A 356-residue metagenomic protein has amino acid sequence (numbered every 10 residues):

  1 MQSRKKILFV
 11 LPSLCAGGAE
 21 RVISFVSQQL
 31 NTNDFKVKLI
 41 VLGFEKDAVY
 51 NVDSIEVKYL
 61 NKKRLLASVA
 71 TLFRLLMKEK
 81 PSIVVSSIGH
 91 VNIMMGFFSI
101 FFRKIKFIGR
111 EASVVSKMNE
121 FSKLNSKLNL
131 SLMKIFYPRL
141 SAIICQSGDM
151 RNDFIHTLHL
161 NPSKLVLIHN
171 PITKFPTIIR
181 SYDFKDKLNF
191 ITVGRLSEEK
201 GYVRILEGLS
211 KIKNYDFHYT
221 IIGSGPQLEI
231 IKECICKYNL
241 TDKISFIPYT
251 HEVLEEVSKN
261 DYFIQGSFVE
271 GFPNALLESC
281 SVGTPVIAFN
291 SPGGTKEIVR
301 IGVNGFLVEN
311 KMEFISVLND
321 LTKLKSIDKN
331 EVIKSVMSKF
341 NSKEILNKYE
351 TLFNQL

Functional and structural regions predicted by a protein language model:
F9-L66, K164-L167, G225: N-terminal strand-loop element at the rim of the active site of nucleotide-sugar-dependent glycosyltransferases
G17-F25, L188, T192-K211, P226-K232: A conserved mid-protein helix/loop that constitutes part of the nucleotide-sugar donor-binding site
S86-I93, E111: Short His-centered aromatic/hydrophobic patch
D149, P171: Carbohydrate-associated surface elements
Y249, F268: Aromatic "clamp/platform" in nucleotide-sugar-dependent glycosyltransferases that forms part of the donor/acceptor
P285-F289: Short hydrophobic beta-strand element within catalytic cores of glycosyltransferases and related nucleotide-activated
R300-M312, N319-S326: Conserved acidic donor-binding segment of nucleotide-sugar-dependent glycosyltransferases
S326-L356: A charged, aromatic-enriched C-terminal amphipathic alpha-helix characteristic of glycosyltransferases across folds
